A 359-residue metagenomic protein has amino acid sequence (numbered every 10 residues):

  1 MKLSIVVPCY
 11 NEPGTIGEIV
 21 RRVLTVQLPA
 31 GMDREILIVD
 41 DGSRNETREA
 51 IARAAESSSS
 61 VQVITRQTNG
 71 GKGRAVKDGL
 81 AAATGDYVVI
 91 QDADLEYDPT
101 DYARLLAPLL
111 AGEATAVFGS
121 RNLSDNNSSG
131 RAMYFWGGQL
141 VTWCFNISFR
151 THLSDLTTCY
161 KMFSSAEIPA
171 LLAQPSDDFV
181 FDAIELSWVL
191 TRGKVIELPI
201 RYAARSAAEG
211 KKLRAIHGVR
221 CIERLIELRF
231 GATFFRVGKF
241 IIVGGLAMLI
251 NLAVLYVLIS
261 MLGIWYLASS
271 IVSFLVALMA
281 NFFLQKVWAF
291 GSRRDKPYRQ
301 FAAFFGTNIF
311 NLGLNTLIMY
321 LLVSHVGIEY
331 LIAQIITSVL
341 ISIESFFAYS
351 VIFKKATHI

Functional and structural regions predicted by a protein language model:
K2-S4, E35, I184: Cell-envelope/extracellular polymer assembly enzymes that use nucleotide-activated donors
E12-Q27: Short, well-formed alpha-helical segments that are part of the catalytic scaffolds of diverse glycosyltransferases
G14-E18, N45-A54: Acidic helix N-cap motif at the loop->helix transition within catalytic regions of sugar-transfer enzymes
R34-L37, R48-A82: Conserved donor nucleotide-binding strand/loop of the catalytic core
D40-E49, L95: A conserved acidic beta->alpha catalytic loop
Q67-A82, Y87, P99-F179, R205-I216 (+1 more regions): Acceptor/aglycone-binding surface of glycosyltransferases and processive sugar-polymer synthases
R150, Q174-L252, F282-G313, Y320-S324 (+1 more regions): Hydrophobic helical membrane-anchoring modules
